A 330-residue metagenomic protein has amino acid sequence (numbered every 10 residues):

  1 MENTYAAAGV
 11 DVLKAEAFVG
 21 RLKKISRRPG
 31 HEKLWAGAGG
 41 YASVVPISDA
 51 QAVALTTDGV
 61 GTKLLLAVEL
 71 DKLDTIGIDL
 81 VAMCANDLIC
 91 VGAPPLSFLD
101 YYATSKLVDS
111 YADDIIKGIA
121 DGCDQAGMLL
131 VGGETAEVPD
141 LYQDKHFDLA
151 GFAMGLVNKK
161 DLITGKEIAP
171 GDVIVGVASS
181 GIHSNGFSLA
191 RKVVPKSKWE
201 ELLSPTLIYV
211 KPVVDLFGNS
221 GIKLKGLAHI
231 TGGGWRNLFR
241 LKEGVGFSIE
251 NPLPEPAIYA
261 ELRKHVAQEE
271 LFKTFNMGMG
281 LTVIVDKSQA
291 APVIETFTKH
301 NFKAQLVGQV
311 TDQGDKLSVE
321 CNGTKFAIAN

Functional and structural regions predicted by a protein language model:
M1-I89, G127, P139, A169 (+2 more regions): N-terminal glycine-rich phosphate/pyrophosphate-binding loops that anchor nucleotide-derived ligands and cofactors
E2-A7, K24, Y111-L129, Y142-F147 (+3 more regions): Glycine-/charge-enriched secondary-structure boundary and capping motifs
K23, V44-V53, V60-G61, C84 (+3 more regions): Glycine-rich anion-binding loops of enzyme active sites
P29, Y41, E134-V138, V157-I163 (+2 more regions): Glycine-rich, charged/polar anion/phosphate-binding loops that engage phosphate groups from diverse ligands
P29-E32, G39, S48-A52, T62 (+10 more regions): Short coil/turn connectors at secondary-structure junctions
D71-I78, E200-I208: Active-site pocket-shaping loop/turn-to-helix segments
N86-P94, R240-L241, V285-D286: Alpha-helix C-terminal capping segments
F187-S197: Short, compositionally biased
